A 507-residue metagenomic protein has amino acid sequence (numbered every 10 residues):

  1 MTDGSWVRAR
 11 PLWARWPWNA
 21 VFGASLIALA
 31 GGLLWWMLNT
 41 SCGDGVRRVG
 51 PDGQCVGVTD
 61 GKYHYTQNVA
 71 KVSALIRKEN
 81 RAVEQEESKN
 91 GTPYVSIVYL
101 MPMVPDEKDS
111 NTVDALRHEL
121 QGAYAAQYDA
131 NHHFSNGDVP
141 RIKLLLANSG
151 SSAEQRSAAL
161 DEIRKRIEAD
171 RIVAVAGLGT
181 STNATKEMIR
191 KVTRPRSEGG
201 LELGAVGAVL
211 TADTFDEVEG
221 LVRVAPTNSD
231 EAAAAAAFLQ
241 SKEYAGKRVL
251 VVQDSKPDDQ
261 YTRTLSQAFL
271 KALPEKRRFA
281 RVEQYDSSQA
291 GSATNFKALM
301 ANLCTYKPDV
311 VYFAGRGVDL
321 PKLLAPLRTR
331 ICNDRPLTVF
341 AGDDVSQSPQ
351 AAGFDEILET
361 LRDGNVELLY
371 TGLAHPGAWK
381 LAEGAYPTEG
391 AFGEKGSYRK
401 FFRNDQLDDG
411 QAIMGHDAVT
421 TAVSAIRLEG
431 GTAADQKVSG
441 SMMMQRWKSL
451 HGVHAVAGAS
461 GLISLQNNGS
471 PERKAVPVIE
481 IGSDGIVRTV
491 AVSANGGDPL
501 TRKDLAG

Functional and structural regions predicted by a protein language model:
M1-S96, I479: Long terminal accessory regions outside catalytic cores
P93-G122, Q127, V249-D254: Short beta-strand segments enriched in small/hydrophobic residues
L116-H118, H133-T214: Beta-alpha junction/loop-to-helix N-cap segments that form part of ligand/metal-binding clefts
I167-T180, G199-A208, L250-Q253, L303-L323 (+2 more regions): Periplasmic-binding protein-like
V206, D213-A237, D355-A374: Short beta-strand elements at the ligand-binding edges of bilobed clamshell
E217-S288, L323: An alpha-beta-alpha
R330-H416, S493: Extracellular/periplasmic periplasmic-binding protein-like sensory domains
F401-D409, V423-A491: Segments of small-molecule ligand-sensing domains
